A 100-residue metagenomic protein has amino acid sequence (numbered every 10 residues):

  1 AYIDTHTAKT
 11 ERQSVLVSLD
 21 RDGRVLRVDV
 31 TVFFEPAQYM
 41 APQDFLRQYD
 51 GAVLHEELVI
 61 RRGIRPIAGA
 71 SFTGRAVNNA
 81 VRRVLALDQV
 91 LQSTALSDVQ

Functional and structural regions predicted by a protein language model:
A1-R75, N79-Q100: Flexible, solvent-exposed loop/hinge segments and secondary-structure transition points
